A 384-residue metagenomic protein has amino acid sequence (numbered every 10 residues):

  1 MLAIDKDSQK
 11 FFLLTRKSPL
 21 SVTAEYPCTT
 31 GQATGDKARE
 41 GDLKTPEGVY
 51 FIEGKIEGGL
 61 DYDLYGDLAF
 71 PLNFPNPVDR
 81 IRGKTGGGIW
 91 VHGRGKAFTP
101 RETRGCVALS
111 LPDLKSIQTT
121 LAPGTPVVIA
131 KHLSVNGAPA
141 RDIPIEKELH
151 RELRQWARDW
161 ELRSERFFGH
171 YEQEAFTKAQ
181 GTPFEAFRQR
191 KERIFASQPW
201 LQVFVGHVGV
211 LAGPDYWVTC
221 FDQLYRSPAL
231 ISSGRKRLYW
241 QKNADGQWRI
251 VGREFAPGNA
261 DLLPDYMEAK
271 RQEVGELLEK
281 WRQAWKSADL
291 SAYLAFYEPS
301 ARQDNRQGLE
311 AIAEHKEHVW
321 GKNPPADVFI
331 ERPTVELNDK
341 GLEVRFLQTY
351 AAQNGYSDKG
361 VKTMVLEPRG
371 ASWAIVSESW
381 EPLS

Functional and structural regions predicted by a protein language model:
M1, E25-G41, P46-I56, P71 (+2 more regions): N-terminal post-signal-peptidase region of extra-cytosolic proteins
M1-K37, P126-E148, D265-Y266: Intrinsically disordered, low-complexity, Pro/Ser/Thr/Asn/Gly/Ala-rich spacer/linker segments adjacent to signal
P27-A33, V91-R94, L224-Y225, V251-L263 (+2 more regions): Short, solvent-exposed aromatic-acidic interface loops
D42-E47, I56-R154: Exported/periplasmic cell-wall-interacting domains
K44, Q189-R237, E314-T363: Surface-exposed, charged secondary-structure patches
I129-L162, E254-S287, A292-A295: Short, low-complexity N-terminal intrinsically disordered segments enriched in polar/charged residues
L162-A179, A284-S300, D304, E310: Short, well-ordered alpha-helical segments enriched in acidic and aromatic residues
S233-E268, E343, K359-S384: Short beta-strand edge/turn micro-motifs at domain boundaries
